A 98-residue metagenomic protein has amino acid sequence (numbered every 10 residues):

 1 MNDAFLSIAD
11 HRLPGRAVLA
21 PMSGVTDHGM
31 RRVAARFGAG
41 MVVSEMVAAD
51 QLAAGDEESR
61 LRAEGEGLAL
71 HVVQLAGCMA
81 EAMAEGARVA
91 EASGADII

Functional and structural regions predicted by a protein language model:
N2-S7, M22-I97: Glycine-rich, positively charged N-terminal anion/phosphate-binding segment
L13-P14, R32: Non-catalytic, substrate/partner-engaging modules appended to enzymatic cores
P14-R16, H71-V72: A short, structure-level motif marking secondary-structure boundaries and short turns
A17-P21: Short, hydrophobic/glycine-enriched beta-strand segments
